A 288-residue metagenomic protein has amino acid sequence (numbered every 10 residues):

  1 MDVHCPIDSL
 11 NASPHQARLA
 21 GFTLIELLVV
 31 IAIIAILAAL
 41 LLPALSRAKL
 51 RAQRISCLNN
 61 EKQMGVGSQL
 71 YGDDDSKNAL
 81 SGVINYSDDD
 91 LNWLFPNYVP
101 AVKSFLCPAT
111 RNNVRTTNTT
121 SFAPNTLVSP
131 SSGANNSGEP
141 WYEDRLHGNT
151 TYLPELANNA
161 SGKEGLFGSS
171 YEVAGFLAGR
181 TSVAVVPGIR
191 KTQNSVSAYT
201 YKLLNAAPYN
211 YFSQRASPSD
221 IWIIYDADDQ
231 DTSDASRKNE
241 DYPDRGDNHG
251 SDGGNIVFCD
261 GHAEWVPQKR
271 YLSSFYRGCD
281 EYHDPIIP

Functional and structural regions predicted by a protein language model:
M1-L24: N-terminal leader/signal peptides at the extreme start of proteins
R18-K49: N-terminal single-pass transmembrane signal-anchor helix
L40, K49-N60: Juxtamembrane interface helices immediately C-terminal to a transmembrane segment
I55-P288: Short, well-structured segments within or immediately adjacent to enzyme catalytic domains that line ligand-binding
